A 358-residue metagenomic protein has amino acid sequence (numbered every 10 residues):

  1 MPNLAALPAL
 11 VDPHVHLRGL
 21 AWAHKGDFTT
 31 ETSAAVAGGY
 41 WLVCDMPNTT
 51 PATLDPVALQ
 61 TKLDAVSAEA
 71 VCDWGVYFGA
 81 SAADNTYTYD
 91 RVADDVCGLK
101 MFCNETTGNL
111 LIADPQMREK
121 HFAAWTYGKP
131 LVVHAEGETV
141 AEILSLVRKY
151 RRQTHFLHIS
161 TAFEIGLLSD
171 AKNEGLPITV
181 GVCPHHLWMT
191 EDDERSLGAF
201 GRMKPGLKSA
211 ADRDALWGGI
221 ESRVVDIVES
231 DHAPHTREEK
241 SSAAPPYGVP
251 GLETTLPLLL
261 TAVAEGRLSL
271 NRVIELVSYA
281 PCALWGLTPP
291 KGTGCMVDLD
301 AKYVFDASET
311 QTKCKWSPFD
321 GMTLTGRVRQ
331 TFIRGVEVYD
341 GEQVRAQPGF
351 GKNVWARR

Functional and structural regions predicted by a protein language model:
L4-E69: Metal-associated gating/positioning segment near the N- to mid-region
H14, A35, G39, W74 (+8 more regions): Divalent metal-coordination and catalytic microenvironments
H14, E194-R202, E239-A244, T312-K315: Short glycine/proline- and charge-enriched loop/turn segments that cap or connect secondary-structure elements
H16-G26, C44-V57, F78-Y87, E105-L110 (+2 more regions): Divalent metal-binding segments
D64-A80: A glycine-rich helix N-cap at a beta->alpha junction
Y87-V228: Histidine/acidic residue-rich metal-binding segments in metalloenzymes
E138-A141, L146-R151, E221-V228, A233-V297: His/Asp/Glu-enriched, well-ordered alpha-helical/loop segment that forms or immediately abuts the divalent-metal
G292-W355: C-terminal cap of metal-dependent C-N hydrolases
